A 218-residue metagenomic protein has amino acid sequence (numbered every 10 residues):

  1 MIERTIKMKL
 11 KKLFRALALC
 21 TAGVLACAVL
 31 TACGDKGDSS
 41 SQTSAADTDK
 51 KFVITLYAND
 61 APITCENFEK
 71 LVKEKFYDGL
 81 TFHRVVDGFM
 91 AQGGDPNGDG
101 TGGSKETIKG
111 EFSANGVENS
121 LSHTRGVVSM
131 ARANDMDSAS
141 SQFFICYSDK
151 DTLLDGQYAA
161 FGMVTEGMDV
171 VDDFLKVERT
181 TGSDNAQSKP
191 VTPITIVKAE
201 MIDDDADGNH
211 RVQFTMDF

Functional and structural regions predicted by a protein language model:
R4, K9-R15, G23-F218: Cyclophilin-like peptidyl-prolyl cis-trans isomerases
